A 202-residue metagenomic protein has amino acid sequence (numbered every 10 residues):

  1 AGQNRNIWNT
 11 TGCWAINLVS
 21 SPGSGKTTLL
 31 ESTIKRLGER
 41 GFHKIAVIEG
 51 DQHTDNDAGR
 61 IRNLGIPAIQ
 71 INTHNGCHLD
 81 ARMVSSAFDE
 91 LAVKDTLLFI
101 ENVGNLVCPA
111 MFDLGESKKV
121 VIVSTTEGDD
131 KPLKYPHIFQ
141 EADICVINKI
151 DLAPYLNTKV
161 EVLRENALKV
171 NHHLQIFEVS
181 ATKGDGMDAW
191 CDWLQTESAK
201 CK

Functional and structural regions predicted by a protein language model:
A1-N6, T11-V19, S24, T33-S117 (+2 more regions): Nucleotide-state-sensitive switch-loop elements of NTP-binding domains
L18, I71-N72, V120-S124, V146-K149 (+1 more regions): Conserved beta-strand segments of the P-loop GTPase G domain that flank and frequently precede/overlap
L29: Hydrophobic positions on the alpha1 helix immediately C-terminal to the Walker A/P-loop
R36-K44, I144-V146, H173-Q175: Short, surface-exposed connector motifs at secondary-structure boundaries
T73, C77, K131, Y135 (+2 more regions): Alpha-helix initiation/capping motif
P109-E116, I122-L174: Conserved C-terminal guanine-recognition region of P-loop GTPase G domains, centered on the G4
L152-K202: Canonical P-loop GTPase G-domain recognition
